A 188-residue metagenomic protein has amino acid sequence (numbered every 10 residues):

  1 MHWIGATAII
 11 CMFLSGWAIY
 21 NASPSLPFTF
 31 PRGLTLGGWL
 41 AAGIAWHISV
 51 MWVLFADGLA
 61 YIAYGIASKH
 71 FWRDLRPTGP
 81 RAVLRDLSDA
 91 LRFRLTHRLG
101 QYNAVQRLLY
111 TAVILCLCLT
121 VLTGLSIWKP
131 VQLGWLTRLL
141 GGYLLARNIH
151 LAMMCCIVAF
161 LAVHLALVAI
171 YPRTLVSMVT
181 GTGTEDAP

Functional and structural regions predicted by a protein language model:
M1-P188: Membrane-embedded alpha-helical bundles that constitute the cytochrome b-like, heme-associated redox core of multi-pass
